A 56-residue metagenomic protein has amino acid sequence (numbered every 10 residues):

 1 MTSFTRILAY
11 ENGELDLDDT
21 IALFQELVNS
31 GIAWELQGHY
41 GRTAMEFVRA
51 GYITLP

Functional and structural regions predicted by a protein language model:
M1-P56: Catalytic phosphate/metal-binding cores of nucleic-acid and nucleotide-processing enzymes, i.e., regions that mediate
